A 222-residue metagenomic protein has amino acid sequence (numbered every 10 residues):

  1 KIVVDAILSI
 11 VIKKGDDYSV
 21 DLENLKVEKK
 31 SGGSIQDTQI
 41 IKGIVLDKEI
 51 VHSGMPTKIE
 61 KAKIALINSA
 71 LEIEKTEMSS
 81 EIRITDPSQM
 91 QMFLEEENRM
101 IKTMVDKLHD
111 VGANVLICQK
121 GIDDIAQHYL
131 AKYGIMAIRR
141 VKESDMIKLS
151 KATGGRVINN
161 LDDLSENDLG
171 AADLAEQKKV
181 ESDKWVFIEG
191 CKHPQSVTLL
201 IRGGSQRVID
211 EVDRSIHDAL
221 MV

Functional and structural regions predicted by a protein language model:
K1-V222: Core, soluble structural subunits of large cytosolic macromolecular machines
